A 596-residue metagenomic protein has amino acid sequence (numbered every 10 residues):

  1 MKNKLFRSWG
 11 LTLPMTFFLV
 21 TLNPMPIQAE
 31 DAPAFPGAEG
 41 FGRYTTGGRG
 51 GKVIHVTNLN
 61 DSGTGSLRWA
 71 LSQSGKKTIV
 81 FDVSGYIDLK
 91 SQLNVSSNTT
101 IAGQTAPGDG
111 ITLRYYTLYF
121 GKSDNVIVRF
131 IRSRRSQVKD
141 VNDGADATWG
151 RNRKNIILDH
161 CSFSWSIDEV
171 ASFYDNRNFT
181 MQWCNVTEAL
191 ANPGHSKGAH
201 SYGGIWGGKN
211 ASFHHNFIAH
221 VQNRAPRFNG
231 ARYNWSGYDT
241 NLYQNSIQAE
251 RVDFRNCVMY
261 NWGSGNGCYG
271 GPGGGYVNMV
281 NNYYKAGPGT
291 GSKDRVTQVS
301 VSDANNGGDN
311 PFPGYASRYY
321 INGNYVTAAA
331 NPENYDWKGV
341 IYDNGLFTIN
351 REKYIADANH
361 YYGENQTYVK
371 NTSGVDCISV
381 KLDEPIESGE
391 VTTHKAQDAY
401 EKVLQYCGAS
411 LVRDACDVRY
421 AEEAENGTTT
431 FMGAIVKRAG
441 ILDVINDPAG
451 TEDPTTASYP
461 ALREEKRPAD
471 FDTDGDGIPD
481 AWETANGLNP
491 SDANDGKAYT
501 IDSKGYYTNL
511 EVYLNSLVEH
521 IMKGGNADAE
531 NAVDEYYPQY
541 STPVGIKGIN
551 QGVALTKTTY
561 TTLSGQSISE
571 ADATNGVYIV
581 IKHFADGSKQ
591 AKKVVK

Functional and structural regions predicted by a protein language model:
T12-L22: Bacterial N-terminal signal peptides
P24-A29: Boundary at the C-terminal end of the N-terminal hydrophobic targeting segment
P33-I79, D495, T562-S569: Acidic Gly/Asp/Thr-rich repetitive segments characteristic of extracellular carbohydrate-active and adhesion proteins
R68-G75, Y86-A102, D109-R129, R135-K154 (+1 more regions): Extracellular beta-strand-rich solenoid/capping regions of secreted or surface-exposed proteins that bind or remodel
N98-G103, D124-R135, N152-W165, R177-S196 (+3 more regions): Right-handed parallel beta-helix
R227, R232, R251-D453: Extracellular beta-rich repeat passengers
T455-T542: Extracellular calcium-associated, cysteine-rich motifs in secreted modular proteins
T542-K596: C-terminal outer-membrane/trafficking sorting elements
